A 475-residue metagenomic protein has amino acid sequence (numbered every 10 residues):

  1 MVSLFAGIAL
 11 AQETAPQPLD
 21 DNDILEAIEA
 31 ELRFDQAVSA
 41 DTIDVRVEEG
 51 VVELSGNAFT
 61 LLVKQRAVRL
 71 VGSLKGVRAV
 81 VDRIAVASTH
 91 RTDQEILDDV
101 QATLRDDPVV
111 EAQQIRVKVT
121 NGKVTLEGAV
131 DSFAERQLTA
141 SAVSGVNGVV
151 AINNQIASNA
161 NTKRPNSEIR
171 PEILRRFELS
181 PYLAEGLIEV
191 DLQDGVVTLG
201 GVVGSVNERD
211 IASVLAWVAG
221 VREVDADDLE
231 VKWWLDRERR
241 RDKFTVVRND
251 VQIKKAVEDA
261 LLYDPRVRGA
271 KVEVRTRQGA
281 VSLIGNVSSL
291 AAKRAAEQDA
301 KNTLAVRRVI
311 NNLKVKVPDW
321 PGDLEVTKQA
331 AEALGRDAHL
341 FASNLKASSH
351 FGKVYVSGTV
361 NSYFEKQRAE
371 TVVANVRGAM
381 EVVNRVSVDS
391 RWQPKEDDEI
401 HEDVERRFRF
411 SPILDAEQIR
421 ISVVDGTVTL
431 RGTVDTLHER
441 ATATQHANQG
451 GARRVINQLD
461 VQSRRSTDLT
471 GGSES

Functional and structural regions predicted by a protein language model:
M1-S475: N-terminal targeting leaders
